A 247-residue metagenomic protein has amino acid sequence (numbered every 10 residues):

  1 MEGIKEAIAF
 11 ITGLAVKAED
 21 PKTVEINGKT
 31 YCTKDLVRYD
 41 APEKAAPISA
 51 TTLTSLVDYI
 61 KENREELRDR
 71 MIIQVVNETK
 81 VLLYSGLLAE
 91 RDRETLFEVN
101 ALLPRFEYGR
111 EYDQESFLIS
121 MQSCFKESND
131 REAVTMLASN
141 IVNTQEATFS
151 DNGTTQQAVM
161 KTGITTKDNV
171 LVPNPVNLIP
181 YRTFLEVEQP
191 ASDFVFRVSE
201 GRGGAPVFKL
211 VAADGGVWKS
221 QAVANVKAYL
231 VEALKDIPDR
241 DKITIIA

Functional and structural regions predicted by a protein language model:
M1-L83, I237-A247: An N-terminally focused, membrane-permeabilizing/fusogenic/translocator signature enriched in pore-forming
E2, P47-T51, Y108-Y112, S116 (+5 more regions): Alpha-helix boundary/N-cap detector
A7, I11, L56, I60 (+6 more regions): Generic structural signal of hydrophobic/aromatic residues within well-ordered alpha-helices of folded domains
V37-K44, L102-F106, S123, V211-D214: Charged, low-complexity surface segments at secondary-structure and domain boundaries
A45-G109, A147-A205: Amphipathic, membrane-active segments
L67, S128, Q145-T148, A233 (+2 more regions): Short secondary-structure junctions and interdomain/linker hinges
E107-Q156: Membrane-inserting effector segments that mediate pore formation, membrane fusion, or transient membrane insertion
V187-A247: Long, compositionally biased interface segments
